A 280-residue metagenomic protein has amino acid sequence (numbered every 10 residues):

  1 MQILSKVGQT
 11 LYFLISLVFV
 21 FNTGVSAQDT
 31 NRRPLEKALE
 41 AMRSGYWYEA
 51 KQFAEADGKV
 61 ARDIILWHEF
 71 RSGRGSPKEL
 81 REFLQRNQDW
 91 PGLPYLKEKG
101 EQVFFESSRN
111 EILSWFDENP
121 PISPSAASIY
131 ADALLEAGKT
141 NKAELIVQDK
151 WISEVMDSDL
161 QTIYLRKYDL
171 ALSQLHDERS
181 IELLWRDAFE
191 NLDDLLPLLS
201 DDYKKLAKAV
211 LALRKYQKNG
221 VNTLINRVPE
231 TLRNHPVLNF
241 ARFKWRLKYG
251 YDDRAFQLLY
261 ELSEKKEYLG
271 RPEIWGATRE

Functional and structural regions predicted by a protein language model:
Q2-Y12: Bacterial N-terminal signal peptides that target proteins for export
Y12-V20: Bacterial N-terminal signal peptides
N22-G24: Membrane-interface motif at the C-terminal end of an N-terminal transmembrane signal
A27-E280: Alpha-helical solenoid repeat scaffolds
